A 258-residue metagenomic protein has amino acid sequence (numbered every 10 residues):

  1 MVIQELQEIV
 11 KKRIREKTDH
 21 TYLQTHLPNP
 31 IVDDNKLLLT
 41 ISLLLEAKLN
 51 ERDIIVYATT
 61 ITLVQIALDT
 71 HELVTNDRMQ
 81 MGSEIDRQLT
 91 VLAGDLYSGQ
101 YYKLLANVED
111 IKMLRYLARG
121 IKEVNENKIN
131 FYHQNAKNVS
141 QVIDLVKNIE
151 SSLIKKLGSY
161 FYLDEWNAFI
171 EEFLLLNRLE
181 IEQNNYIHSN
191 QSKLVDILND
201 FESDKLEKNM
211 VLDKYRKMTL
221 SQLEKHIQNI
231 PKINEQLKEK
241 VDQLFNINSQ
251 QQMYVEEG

Functional and structural regions predicted by a protein language model:
M1-G258: All-alpha prenyltransferase/terpene-synthase fold signal
